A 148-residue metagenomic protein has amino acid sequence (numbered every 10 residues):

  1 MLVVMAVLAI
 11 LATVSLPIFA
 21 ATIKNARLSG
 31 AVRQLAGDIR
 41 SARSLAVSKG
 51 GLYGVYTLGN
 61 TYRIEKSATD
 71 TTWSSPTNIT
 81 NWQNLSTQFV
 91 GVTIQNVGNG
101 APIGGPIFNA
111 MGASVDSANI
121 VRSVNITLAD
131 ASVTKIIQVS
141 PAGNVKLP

Functional and structural regions predicted by a protein language model:
M1-A6, A20: N-terminal signal-anchor/signal peptide hydrophobic helix marking the start of the first transmembrane segment
I10-R40, S44, S48, L52-P148: N-terminal helix-rich module
